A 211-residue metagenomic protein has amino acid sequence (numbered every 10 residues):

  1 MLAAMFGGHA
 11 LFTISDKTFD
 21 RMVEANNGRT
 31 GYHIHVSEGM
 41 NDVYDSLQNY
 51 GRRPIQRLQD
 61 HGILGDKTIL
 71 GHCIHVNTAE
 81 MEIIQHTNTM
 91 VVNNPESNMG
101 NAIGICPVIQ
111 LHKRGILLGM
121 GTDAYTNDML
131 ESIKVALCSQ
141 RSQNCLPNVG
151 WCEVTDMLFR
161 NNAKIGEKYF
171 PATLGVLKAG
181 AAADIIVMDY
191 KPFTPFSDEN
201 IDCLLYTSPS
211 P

Functional and structural regions predicted by a protein language model:
M1-M90, N101-L118: Histidine/acidic residue-rich metal-binding segments in metalloenzymes
D16-K17, Y44-D45, G104, E131-I133 (+2 more regions): Short, well-ordered secondary-structure micro-motifs
E38, P95-G100, D123-Y125: Short, acidic/turn-prone active-site loops that include or flank metal/cofactor- and phosphate-binding residues
N41-D42, G100-N101, N127-D128, F196: Short secondary-structure capping/turn micro-motifs that flank functional sites
D60-I63, K67, P107-P192: His/Asp/Glu-enriched, well-ordered alpha-helical/loop segment that forms or immediately abuts the divalent-metal
I69-L70, P95-M99, I165: Short, flexible loop segments at the rims of nucleotide/cofactor-binding pockets, characterized by
T194-L205: Short, surface-exposed loop/helix-turn segments at secondary-structure junctions that function as lids/hinges flanking
Y206-P211: Conserved small/polar residues in nucleotide/adenosyl-binding loops
